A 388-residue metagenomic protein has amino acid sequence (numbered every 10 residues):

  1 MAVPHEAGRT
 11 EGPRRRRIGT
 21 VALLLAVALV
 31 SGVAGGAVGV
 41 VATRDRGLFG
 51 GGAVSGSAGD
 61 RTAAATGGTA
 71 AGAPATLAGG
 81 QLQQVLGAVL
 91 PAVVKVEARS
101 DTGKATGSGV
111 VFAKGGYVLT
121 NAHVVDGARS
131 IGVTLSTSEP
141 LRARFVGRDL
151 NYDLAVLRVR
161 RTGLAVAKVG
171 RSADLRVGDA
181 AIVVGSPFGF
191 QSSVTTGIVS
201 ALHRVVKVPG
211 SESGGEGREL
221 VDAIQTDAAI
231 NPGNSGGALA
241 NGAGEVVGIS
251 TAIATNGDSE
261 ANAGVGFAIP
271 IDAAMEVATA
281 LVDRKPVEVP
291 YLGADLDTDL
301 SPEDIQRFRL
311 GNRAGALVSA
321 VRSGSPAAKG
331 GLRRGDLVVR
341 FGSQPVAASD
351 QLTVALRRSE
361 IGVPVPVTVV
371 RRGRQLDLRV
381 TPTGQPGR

Functional and structural regions predicted by a protein language model:
M1-R9: N-terminal intrinsically disordered, acidic low-complexity segments at the extreme N-terminus
V3, R15-Q306, N312-A314, S349-T353 (+3 more regions): Serine-dependent protease modules
V118, A327-S349: Conserved PDZ fold ligand-binding element
S323: Extracytoplasmic Gram-positive cell-surface binding/anchoring modules and repeats
